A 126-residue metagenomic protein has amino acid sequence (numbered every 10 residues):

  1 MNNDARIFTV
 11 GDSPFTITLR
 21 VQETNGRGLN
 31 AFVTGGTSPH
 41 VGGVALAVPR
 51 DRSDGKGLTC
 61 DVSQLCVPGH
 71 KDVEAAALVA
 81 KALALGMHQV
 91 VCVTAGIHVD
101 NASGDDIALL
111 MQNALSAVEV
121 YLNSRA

Functional and structural regions predicted by a protein language model:
M1, S124-A126: Generic structural signal for short, solvent-exposed loop/turn connectors between secondary structure elements
M1-I7: Extended amphipathic alpha-helical scaffolds
T9-G86, V90-D100, D106-A114, V120-S124: Conserved mixed alpha/beta catalytic, RNA-binding, or beta-rich assembly cores of soluble enzyme, regulatory
